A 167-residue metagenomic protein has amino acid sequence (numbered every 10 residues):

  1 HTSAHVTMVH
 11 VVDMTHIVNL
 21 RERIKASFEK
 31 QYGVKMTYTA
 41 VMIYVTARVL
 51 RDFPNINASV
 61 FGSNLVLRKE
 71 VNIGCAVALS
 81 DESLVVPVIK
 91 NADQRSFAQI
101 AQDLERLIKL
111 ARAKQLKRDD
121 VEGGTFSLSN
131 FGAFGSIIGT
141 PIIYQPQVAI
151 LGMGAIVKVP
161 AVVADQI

Functional and structural regions predicted by a protein language model:
H1-I167: C-terminal catalytic/motor cores of large multi-domain enzyme assemblies
